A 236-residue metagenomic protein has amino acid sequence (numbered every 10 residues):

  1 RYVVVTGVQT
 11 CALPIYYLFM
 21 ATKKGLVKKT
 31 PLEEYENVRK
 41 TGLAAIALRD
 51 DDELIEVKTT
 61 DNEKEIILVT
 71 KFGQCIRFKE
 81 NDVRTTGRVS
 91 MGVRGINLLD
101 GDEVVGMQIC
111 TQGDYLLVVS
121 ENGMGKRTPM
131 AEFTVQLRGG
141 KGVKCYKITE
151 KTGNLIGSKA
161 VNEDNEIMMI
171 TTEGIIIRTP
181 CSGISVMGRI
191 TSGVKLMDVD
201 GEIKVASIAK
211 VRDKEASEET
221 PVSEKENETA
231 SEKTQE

Functional and structural regions predicted by a protein language model:
R1-C11: Single conserved hydrophobic/aromatic residue that forms the stacking wall/gate of nucleotide- or nucleobase-binding
Q9-E236: Short, structured "edge-of-domain" segments at secondary-structure transitions
